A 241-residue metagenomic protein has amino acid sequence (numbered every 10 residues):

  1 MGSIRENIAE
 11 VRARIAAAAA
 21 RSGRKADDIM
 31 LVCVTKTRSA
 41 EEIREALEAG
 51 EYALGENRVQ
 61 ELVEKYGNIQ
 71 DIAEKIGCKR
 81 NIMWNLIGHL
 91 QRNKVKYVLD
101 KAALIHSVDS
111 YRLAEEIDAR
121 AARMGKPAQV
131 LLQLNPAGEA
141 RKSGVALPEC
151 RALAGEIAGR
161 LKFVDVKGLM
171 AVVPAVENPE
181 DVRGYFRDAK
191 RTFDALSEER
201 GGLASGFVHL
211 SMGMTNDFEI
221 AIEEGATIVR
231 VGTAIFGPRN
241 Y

Functional and structural regions predicted by a protein language model:
M1-N216, E224, F236-P238: Conserved alpha/beta-domain cores
T227-I228: Divalent-metal-activated hydrolytic enzyme cores
V231-Y241: Short C-terminal tail/terminal secondary-structure segment of NAD(P)H-dependent dehydrogenase/reductase domains
